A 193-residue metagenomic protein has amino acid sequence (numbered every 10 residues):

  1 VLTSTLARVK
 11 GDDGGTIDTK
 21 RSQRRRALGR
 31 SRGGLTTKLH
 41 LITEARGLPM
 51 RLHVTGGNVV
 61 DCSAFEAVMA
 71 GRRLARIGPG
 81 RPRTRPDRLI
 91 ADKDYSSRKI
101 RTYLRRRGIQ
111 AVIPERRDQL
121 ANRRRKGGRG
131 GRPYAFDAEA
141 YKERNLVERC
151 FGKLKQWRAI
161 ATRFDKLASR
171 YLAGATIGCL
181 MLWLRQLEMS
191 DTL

Functional and structural regions predicted by a protein language model:
V1-S31, T43-R46: Active-site- or DNA-interface-adjacent structural scaffold in DNA-acting proteins
A7-R8, G56-V60, R72-R73, D94-R98 (+1 more regions): Short, catalytically relevant binding-site loops at active-site mouths
T36-H40: Short glycine-rich loop/turn motifs
H53-P79: Active-site beta-loop-alpha junctions of metal-dependent nucleic acid enzymes, especially the RNase H-like/DDE
A67-A70, G152, C179-L182: Generic alpha-helical structural context detector
I77-L167: Helix-centered, glycine/charged polyanion-binding patches within enzymatic domains that contact phosphate-containing
G174-L193: Charged phosphate-binding loop/patch that engages nucleotide di/tri-phosphates or the phosphate backbone of nucleic
